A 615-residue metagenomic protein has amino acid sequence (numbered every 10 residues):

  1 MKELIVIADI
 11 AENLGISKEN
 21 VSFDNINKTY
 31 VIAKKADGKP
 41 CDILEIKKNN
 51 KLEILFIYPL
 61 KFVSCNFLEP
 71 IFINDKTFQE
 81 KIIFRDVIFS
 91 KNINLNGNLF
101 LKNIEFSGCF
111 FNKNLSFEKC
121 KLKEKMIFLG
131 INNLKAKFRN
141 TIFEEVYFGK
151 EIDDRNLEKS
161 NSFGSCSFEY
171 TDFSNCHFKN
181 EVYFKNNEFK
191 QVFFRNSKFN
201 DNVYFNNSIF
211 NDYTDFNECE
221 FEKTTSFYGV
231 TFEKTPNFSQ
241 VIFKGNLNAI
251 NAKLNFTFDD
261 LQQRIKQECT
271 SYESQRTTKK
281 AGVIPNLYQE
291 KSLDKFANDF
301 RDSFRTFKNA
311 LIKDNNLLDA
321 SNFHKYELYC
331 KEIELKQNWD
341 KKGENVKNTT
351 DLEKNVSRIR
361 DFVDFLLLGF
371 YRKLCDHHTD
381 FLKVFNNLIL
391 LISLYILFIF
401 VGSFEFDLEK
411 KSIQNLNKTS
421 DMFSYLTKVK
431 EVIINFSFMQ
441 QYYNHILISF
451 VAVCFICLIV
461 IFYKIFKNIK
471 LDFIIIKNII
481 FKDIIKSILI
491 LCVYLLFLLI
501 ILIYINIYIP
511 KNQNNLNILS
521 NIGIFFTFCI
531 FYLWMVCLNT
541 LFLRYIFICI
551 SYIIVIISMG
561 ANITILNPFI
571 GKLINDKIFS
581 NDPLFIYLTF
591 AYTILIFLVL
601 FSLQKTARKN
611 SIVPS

Functional and structural regions predicted by a protein language model:
M1-S615: Terminal module of membrane-associated proteins
